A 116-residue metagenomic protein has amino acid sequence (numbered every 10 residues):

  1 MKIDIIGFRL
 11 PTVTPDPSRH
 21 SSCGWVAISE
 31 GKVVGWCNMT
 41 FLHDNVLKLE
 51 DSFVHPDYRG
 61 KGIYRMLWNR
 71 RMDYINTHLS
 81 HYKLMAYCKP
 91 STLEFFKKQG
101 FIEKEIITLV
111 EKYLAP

Functional and structural regions predicted by a protein language model:
K2-S29, N38: Active-site rim helix/loop that mediates acceptor-substrate recognition in acyltransferases
V26, K32-T40, K48-F53: Conserved beta-strand in the GNAT
S52-G60: A short, internal acetyl-CoA/4′-phosphopantetheine-binding micro-motif in the GNAT/acyltransferase core
G60-D73: Conserved acetyl-CoA-binding loop-helix of GNAT-fold acetyltransferases
W68, P90, L109, Y113-L114: Short glycine/proline-centered loop/turn elements that form peptide/ligand docking sites
I75-K89: Conserved GNAT acetyl-CoA-binding A-motif
K89-I107: Conserved active-site alpha-helix within GNAT-family acetyltransferase domains
